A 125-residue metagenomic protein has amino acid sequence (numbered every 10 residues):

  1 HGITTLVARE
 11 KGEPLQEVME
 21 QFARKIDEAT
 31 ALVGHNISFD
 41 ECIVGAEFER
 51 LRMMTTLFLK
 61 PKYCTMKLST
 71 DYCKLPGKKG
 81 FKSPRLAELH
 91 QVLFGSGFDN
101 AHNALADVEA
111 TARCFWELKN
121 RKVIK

Functional and structural regions predicted by a protein language model:
H1-L57, G80-G97, H102: Conserved non-catalytic scaffold segment of RNase H-like nuclease domains
D40, C64, D107: Acidic active-site catalytic centers that drive phospho-/nucleotidyl reactions and related ester hydrolyses
K62-F81: Short alpha-helix plus adjacent loop in nuclease-associated cores
K67, P84-E88, E109, R113: Residues on a specific face of well-ordered alpha-helices
K74-K78, Q91-L93, L105-K125: Acidic two-metal-ion nuclease catalytic site recognized across multiple nuclease folds, prominently DnaQ/RNase D-T
